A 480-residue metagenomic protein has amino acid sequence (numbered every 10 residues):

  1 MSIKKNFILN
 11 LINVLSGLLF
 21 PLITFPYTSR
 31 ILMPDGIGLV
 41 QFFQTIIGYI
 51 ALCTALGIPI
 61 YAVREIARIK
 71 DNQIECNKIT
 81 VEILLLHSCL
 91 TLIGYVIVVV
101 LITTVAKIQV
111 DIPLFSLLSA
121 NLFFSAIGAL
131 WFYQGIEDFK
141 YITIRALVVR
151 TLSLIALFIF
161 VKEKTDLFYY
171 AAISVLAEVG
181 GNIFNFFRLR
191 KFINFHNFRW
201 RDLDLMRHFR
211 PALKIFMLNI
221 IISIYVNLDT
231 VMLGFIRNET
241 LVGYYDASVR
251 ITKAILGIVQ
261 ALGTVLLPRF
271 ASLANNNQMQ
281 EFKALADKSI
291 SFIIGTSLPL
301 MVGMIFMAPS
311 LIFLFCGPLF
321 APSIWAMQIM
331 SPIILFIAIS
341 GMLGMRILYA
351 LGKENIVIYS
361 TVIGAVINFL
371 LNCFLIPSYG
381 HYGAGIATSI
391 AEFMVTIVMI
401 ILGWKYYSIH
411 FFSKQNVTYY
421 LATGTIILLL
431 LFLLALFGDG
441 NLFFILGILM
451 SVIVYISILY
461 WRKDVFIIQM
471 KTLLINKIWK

Functional and structural regions predicted by a protein language model:
M1-L22, I74-N77, D202-L218, S323 (+1 more regions): N-terminal membrane topogenesis motif
S2-I60, Y95, I102, L154 (+4 more regions): Signature of the first transmembrane helix
I3, L167-S174, I183-V226, V265 (+3 more regions): Interhelical loop/hinge segments that connect adjacent transmembrane helices in multipass membrane
P26, A55-D71, S248, T252-I290 (+2 more regions): Helix-loop junctions and terminal segments of transmembrane helices in multi-pass membrane transport/translocation
I102-L118, M304-L335: Interfacial segments at transmembrane-helix termini and the short loops linking adjacent helices
I112, L122-I144, P332-I363: Membrane-interface junctions at transmembrane-helix termini in multi-pass inner-membrane proteins
I112, S116-S119, T143-K191, P211 (+5 more regions): Hydrophobic alpha-helical transmembrane segments
L431-K480: Membrane-proximal transmembrane or re-entrant/amphipathic helices at the cytosolic face
